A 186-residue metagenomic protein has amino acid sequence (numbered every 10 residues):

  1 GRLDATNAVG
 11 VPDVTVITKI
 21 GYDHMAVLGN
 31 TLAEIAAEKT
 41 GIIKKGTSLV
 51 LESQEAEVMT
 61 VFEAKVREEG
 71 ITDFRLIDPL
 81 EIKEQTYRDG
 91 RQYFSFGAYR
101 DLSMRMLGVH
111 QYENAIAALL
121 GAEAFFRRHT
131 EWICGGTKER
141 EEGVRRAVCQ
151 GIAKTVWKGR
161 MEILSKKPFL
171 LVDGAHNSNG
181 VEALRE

Functional and structural regions predicted by a protein language model:
R2-T6, A26-G29: Glycine/threonine-rich flexible loop motifs
L3-V16, I20-G21, E34, A98-E186: Nucleotide phosphate-binding/pyrophosphate-handling subdomain across enzymes that bind or process nucleotide phosphates
P12, V16-L102, A115, L119-C134 (+1 more regions): Acidic, Mg2+-coordinating active-site environments of NTP-dependent enzymes
